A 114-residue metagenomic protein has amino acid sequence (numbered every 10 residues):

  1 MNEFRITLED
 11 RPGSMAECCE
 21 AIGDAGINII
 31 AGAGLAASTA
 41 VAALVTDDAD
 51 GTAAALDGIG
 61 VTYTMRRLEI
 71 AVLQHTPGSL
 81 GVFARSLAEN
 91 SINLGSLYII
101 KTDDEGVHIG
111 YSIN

Functional and structural regions predicted by a protein language model:
M1-N114: A conserved regulatory-domain signal marking ACT and ACT-like small-molecule sensing domains and adjacent regulatory
